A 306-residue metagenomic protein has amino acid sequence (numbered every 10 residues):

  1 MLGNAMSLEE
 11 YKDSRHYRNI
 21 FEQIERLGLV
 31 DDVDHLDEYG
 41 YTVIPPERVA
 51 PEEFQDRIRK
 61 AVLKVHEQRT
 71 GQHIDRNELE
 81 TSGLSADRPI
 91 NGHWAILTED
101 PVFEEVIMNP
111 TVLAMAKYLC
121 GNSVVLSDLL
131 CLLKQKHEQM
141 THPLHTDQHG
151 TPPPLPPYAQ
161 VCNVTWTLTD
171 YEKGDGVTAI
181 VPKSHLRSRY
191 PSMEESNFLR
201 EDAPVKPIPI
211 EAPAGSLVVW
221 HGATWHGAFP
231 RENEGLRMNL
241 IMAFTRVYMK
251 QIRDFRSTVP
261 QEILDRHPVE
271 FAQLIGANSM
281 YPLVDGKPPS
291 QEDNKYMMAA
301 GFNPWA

Functional and structural regions predicted by a protein language model:
L2-Y39, P45-L144, H149-T151: Non-heme Fe(II)-dependent double-stranded beta-helix
G40-Y41, G215: Catalytic palm active-site di-aspartate
R48-P51, C131-K134, H149, Y171-K173 (+3 more regions): Short, solvent-exposed loop/turn segments at secondary-structure junctions
D75, G92-H93, E99-V102, M140 (+5 more regions): Glycine-rich, flexible loop/turn motifs
A114, M140-I210, M249-V259: Catalytic core of non-heme Fe(II) oxygenases with the double-stranded beta-helix
V125, Y158-Q160, E234-L236: A short, structural micro-pattern
D128-C131, V164-W166, L240-F244: A structural signal for short, well-ordered beta-strand segments
R187-V219, A223-T224, F229-A306: Conserved double-stranded beta-helix
